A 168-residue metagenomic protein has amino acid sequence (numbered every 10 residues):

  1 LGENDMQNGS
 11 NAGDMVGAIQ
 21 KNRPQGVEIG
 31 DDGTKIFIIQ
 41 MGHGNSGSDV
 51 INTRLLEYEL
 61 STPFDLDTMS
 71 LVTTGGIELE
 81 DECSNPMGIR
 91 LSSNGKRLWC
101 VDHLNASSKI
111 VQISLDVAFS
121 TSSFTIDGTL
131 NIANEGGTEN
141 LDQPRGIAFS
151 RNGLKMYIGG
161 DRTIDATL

Functional and structural regions predicted by a protein language model:
L1-L168: Polar, enzyme-active/binding microenvironments
